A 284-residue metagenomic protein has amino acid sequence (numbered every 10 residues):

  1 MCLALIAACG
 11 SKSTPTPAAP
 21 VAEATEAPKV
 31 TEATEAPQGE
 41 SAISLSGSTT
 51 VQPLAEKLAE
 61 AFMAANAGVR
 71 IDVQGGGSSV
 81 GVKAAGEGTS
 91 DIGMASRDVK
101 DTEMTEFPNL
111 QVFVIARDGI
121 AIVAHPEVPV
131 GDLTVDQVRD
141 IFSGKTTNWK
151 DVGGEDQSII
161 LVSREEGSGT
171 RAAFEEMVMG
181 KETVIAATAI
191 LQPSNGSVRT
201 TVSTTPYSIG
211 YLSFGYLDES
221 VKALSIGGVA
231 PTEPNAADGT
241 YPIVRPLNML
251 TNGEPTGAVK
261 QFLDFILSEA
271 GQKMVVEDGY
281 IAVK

Functional and structural regions predicted by a protein language model:
A4-A8: C-terminal motif of bacterial Sec signal peptides marking the signal peptidase cleavage site
G10-K284: Exported/periplasmic ABC-transporter solute-binding proteins
